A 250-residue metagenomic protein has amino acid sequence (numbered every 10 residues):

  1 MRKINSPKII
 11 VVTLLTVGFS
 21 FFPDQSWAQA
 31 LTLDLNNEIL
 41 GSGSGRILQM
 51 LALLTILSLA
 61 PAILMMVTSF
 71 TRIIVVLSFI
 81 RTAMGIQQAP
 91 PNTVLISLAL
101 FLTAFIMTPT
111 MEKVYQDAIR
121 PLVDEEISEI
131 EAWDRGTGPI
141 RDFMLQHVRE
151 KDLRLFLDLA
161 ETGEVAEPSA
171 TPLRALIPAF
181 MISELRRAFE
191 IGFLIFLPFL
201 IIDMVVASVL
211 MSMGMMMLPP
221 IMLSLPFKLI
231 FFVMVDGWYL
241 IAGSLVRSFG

Functional and structural regions predicted by a protein language model:
M1-A28: N-terminal secretory/membrane targeting signals
R2, S26-G250: Hydrophobic alpha-helical segments and their helix-loop boundaries in membrane and membrane-proximal proteins
